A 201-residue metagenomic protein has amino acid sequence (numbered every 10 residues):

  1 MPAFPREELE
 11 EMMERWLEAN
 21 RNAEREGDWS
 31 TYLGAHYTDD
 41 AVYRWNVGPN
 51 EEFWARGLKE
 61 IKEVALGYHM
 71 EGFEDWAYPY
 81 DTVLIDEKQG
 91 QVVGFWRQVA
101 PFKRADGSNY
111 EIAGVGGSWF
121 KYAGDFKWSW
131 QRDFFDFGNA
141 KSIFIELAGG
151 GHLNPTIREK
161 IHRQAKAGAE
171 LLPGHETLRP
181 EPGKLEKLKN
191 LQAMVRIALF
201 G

Functional and structural regions predicted by a protein language model:
M1, M13-E14, V42, N46 (+2 more regions): Generic alpha-helix detector with strongest preference for long hydrophobic helices that associate with membranes
P2-D40, E71: Short acidic-aromatic low-complexity motifs
A3-E8, M70-G201: A beta-strand edge to alpha-helix "cap/lid" segment located at domain peripheries
E14, A23, T31, V42 (+4 more regions): Low-complexity, compositionally biased segments
E18, N22-A23, W45-V47, V99-K103: Short regulatory "switch" loops immediately downstream of catalytic or recognition motifs within protein catalytic
W29-V92, I197: A solvent-exposed, acidic/Ser-Thr-rich amphipathic alpha-helical stretch
